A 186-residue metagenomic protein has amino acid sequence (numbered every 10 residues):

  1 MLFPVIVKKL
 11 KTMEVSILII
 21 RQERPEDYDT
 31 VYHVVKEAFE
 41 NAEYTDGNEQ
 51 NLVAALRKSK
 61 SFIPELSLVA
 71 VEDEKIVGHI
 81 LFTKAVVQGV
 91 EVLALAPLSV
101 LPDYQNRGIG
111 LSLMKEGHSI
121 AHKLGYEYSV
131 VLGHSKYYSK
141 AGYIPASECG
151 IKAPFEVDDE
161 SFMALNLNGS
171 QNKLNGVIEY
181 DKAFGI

Functional and structural regions predicted by a protein language model:
M1-S16: N-terminal amphipathic/basic-hydrophobic helices that include classical n-h-c signal peptides and signal-anchor
I19-V31: A short beta-loop-alpha structural element at the N-terminal edge of CoA-dependent acyl/N-acetyltransferase catalytic
Y32-F39, E43-L81: Active-site rim helix/loop that mediates acceptor-substrate recognition in acyltransferases
K75, L101-S112, L124, K140-A141: Conserved glycine-rich acetyl-CoA-binding loop
A85-A94, Q105, L124: A conserved beta-turn-beta hairpin within the catalytic core of GNAT-like acetyltransferases that forms part
L95, V100, N106-S119, V130-V131: Conserved acetyl-CoA-binding loop-helix of GNAT-fold acetyltransferases
K123-E127, L132-V157: Conserved active-site alpha-helix within GNAT-family acetyltransferase domains
K152-I186: C-terminal "cap" of GNAT-fold acetyltransferases
